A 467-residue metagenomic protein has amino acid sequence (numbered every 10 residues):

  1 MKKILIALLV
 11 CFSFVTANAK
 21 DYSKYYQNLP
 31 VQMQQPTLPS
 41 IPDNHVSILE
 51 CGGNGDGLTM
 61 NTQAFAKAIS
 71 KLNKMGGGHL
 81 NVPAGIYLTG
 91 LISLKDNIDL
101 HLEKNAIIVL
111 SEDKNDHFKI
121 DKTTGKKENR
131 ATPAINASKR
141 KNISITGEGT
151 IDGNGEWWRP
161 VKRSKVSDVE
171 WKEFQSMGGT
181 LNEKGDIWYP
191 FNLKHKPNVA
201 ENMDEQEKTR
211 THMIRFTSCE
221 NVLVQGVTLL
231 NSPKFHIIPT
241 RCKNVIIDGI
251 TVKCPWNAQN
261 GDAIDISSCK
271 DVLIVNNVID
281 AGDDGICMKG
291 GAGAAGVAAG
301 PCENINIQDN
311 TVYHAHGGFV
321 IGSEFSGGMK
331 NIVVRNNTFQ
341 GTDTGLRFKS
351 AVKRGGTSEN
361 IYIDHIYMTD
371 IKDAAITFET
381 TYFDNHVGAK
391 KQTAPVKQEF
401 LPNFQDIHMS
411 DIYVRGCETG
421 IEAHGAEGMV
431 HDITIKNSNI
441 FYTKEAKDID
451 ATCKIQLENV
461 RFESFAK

Functional and structural regions predicted by a protein language model:
K2-N81, I86-D99, E103-S218, L223-Q225 (+7 more regions): Extracellular "leader-to-stem" segments immediately downstream of a signal peptide or signal-anchor in secreted/lumenal
N54-D56, G293-V297, G327-G328, R354: Short, small-residue-enriched loops and turns at beta-alpha junctions that line or gate enzyme active sites
G77, L91, S111-E112, N154-W158 (+12 more regions): Short glycine/acidic-rich loop motifs that flank beta-strands on beta-rich extracellular proteins
V82-T89, A263-D265, A351-V352: Conserved short loop/turn motifs at secondary-structure junctions
I86, R241-K243, T251, K270 (+5 more regions): Active-site-proximal loop/turn and secondary-structure-junction residues that shape catalytic pockets, frequently
K104-N105, K141-G149, E220-L230, K243-P255 (+8 more regions): Right-handed parallel beta-helix
F325, N336, G345-K467: Extracellular beta-rich repeat passengers
